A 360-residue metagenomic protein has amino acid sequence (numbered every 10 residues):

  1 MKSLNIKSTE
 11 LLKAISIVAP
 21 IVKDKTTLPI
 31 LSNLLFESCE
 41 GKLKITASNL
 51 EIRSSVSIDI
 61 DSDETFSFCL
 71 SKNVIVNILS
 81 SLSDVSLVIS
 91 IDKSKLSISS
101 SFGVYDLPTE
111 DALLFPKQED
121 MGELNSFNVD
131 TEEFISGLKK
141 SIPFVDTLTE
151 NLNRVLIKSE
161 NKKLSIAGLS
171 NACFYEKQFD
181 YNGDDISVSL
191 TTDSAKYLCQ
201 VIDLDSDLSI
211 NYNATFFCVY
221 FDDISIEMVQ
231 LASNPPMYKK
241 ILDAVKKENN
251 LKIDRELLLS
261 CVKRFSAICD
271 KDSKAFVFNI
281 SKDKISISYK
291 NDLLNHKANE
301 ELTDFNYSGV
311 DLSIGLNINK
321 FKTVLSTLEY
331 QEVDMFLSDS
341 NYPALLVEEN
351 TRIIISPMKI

Functional and structural regions predicted by a protein language model:
M1-I360: Structural preference for solvent-exposed beta-strand-turn elements and adjacent flexible terminal/loop segments within
